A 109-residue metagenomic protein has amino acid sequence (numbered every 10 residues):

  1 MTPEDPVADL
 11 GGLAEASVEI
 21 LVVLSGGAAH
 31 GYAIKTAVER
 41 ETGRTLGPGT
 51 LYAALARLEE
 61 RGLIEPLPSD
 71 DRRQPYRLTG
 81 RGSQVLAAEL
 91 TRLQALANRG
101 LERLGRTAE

Functional and structural regions predicted by a protein language model:
M1-P3: Long, low-complexity, charged/polar intrinsically disordered regions in eukaryotic proteins
V7-T50, D70: N-terminal helix-turn-helix DNA-binding core of bacterial DNA-binding proteins
V18, R73, A108-E109: Intrinsically disordered, low-complexity proline-rich regions
I34, L58, L93: Alpha-helical transition-metal enzyme core signature, strongest for iron centers
L51-A53, R57-R61: Basic amphipathic alpha-helical segments that dock to polyanions
E59-D70, R77: Beta-hairpin "wing" of winged helix-turn-helix
D71-L90: Basic, amphipathic "hinge/linker" alpha-helix immediately C-terminal to the N-terminal HTH DNA-binding motif
A87-E109: Amphipathic alpha-helical dimerization/coiled-coil segments that flank or bridge DNA-binding/regulatory modules
